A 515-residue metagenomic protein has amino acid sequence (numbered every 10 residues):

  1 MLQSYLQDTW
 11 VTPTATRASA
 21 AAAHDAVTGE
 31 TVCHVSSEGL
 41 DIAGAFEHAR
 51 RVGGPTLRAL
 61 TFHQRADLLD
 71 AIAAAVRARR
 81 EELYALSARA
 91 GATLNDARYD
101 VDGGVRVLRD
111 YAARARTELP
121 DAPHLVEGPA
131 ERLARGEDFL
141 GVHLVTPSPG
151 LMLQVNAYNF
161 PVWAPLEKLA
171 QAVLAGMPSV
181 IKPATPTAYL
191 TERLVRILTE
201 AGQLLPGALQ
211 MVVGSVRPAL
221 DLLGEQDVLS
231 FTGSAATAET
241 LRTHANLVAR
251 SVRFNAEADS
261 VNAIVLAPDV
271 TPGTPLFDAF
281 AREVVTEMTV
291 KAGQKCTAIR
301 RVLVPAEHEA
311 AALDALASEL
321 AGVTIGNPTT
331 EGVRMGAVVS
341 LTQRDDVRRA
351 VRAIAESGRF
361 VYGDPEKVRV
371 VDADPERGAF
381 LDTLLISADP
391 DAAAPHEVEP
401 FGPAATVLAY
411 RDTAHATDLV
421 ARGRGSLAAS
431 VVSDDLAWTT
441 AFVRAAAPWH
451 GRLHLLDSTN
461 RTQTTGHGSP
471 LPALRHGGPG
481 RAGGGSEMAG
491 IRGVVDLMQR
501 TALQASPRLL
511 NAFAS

Functional and structural regions predicted by a protein language model:
M1-E137, G322, V339, R348: N-terminal Rossmann-like NAD(P)+-binding subdomain of aldehyde/semialdehyde dehydrogenases
S19, T31-E38, G53-R58, L133 (+7 more regions): Short, well-ordered beta-strand elements within core beta-sheets of diverse protein domains
D25-H34, D67, Q203-P206, E225-V228 (+3 more regions): Conserved C-terminal structural/oligomerization subdomain of aldehyde/semialdehyde dehydrogenase
A26, I42, F62, L94 (+4 more regions): Residues at or immediately preceding the N-termini of alpha-helices
G29, R65, S87, G176 (+8 more regions): Residue-level signal for inorganic ion chemistry
L108, T191-L194, L222-L223, L241 (+4 more regions): Hydrophobic packing residues within well-ordered alpha-helices of enzyme cores
L119-A279, V285, Y410, Q463 (+1 more regions): Rossmann-like NAD(P) dinucleotide-binding subdomain of oxidoreductase/dehydrogenase enzymes
E200-G202, Q226-V228, T237-D391, A414 (+4 more regions): ALDH superfamily catalytic-core signature
